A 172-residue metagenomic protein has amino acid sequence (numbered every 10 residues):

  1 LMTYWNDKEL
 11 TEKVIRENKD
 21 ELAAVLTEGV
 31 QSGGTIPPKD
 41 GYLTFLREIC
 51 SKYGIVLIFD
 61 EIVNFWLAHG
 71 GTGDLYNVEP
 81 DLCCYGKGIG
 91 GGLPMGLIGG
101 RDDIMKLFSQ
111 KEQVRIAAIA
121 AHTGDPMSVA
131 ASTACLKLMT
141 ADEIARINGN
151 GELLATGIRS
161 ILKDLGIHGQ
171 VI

Functional and structural regions predicted by a protein language model:
L1-I172: Conserved N-terminal phosphate-binding loop of PLP-dependent enzymes in the Aspartate aminotransferase
